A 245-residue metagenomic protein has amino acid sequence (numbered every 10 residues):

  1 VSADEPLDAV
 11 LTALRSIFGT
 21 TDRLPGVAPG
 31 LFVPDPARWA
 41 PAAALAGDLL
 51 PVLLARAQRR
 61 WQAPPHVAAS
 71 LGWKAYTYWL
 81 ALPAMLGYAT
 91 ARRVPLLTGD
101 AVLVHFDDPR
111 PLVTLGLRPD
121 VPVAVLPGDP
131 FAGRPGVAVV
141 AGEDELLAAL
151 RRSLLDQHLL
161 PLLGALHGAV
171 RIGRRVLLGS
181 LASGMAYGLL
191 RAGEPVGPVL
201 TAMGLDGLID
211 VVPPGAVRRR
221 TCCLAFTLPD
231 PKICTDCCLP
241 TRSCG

Functional and structural regions predicted by a protein language model:
V1-L71: Generic N-terminal leader/targeting and pre-domain segments
S2-D8, R93-L96, C237: Contiguous N-terminal and early-domain "leader" segments and peripheral loops that mark the onset or edge of a domain
A42-G215: Hydrophobic, aromatic-lined core segments that form the binding pocket/scaffold for planar heteroaromatic ligands
L126, C244-G245: Short, surface-exposed linear patches
R220-C244: Local cysteine-cluster metal-coordination motifs and their immediate loop/turn environment, predominantly Fe-S cluster
